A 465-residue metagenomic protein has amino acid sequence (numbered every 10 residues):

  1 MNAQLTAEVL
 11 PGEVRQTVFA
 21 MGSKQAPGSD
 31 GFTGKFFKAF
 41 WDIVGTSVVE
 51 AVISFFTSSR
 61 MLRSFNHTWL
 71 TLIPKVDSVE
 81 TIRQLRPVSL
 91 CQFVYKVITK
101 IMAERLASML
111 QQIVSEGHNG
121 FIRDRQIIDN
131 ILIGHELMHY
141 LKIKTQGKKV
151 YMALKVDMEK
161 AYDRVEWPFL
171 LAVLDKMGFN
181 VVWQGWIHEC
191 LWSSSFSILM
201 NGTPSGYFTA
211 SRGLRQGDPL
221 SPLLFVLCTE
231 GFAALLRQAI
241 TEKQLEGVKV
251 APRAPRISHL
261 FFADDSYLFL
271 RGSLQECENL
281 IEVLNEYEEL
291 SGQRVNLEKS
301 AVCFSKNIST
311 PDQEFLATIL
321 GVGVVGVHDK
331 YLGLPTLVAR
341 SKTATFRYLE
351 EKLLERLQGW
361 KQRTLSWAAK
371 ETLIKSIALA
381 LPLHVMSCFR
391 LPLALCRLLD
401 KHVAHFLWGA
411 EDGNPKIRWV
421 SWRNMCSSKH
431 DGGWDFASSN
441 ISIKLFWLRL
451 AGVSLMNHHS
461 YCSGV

Functional and structural regions predicted by a protein language model:
M1-V465: Nucleotidyl polymerases of mobile genetic elements and RNA viruses
